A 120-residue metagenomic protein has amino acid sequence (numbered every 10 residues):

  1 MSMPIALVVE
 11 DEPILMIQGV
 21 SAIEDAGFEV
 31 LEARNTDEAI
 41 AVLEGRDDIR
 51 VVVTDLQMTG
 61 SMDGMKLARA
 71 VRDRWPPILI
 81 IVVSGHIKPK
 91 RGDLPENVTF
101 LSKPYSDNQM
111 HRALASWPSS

Functional and structural regions predicted by a protein language model:
E10: Conserved acidic carboxylate
P13-L31: Two-component/phosphorelay signaling modules centered on CheY-like receiver
E32-V51: Acidic, metal-coordinating helix/loop segments flanking the phosphotransfer/catalytic sites of two-component signaling
N35, M62-L67: Acidic catalytic/metal-coordinating carboxylates
D55-L56: Active-site residues of response regulator receiver
M65-P77: Short amphipathic alpha-helix used as the core "switch/output" element in two-component signaling
V83-S84: Hydrophobic/aromatic residues positioned on beta-strands within the core alpha/beta folds
Y105-P118: C-terminal output helix
